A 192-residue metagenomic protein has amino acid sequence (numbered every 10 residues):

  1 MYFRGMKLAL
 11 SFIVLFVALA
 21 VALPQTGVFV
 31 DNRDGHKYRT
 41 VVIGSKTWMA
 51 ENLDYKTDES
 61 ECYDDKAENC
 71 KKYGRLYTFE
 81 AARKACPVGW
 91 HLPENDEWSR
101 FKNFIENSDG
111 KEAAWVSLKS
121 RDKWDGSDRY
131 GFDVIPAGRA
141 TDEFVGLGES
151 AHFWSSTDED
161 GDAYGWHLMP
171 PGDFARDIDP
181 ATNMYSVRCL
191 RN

Functional and structural regions predicted by a protein language model:
M1-G5: Short, Lys/Arg-enriched N-terminal segments with co-localized hydrophobic residues within the first ~10-30 amino acids
L8-L19: Sec-dependent N-terminal signal peptides
L23-N192: Conserved positions within compact, well-structured domain cores
